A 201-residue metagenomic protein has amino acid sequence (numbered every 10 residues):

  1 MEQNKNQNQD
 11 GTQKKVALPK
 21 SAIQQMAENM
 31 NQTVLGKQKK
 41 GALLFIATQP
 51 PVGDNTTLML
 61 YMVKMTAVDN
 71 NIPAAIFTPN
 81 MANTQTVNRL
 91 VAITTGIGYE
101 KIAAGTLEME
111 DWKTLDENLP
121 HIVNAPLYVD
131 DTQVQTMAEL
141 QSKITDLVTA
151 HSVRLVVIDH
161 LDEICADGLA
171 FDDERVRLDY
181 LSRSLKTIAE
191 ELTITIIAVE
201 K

Functional and structural regions predicted by a protein language model:
M1-G41, I97, L119-P126, M137 (+1 more regions): Core recognition of P-loop NTPase motor domains used across DNA-transaction enzymes
Q25, N31-V34, Y61, M65-S152 (+2 more regions): Cytosolic-facing regulatory segments adjacent to core modules
K39-T48, I72: Pre-Walker A (Motif I) flank of P-loop NTPase domains
L44-M62: Glycine-rich P-loop/Walker A and Walker A-like loops and their local beta1-loop-alpha1 context in P-loop NTPases
K64-V68, V176-V199: Substrate-engagement module of ASCE P-loop NTPases
L161: Conserved Walker B
C165-D172: Conserved ATPase-coupling elements of RecA-like P-loop NTPase cores
